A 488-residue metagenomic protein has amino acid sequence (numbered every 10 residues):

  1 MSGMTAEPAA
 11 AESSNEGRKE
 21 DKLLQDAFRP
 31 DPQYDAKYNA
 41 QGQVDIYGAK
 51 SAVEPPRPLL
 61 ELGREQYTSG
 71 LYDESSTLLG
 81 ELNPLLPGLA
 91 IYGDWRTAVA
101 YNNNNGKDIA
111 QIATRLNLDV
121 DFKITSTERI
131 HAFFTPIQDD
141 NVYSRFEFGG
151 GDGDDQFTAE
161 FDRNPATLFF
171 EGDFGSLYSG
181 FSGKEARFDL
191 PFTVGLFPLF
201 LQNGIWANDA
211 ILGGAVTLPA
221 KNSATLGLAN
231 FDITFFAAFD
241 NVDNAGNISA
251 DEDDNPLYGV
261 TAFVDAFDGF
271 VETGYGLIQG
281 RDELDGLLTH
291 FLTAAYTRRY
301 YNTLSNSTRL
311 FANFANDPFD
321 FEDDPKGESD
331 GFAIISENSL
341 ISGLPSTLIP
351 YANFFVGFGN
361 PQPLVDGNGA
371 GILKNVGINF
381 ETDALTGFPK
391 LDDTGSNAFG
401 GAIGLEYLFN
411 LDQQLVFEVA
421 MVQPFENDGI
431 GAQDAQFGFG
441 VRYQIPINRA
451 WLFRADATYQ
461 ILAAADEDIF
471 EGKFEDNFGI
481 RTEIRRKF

Functional and structural regions predicted by a protein language model:
M1-D108, T125: N-terminal periplasmic/intermembrane-space "pro-region" immediately following the signal or transit peptide
Q43-V53, K107-F236, I480: Outer-membrane beta-barrel channel domains
S75-I91, D121-I130, F174-L190, K221-D232 (+5 more regions): Short loop/turn motifs that connect adjacent beta-strands in outer-membrane beta-barrel proteins
G106-I112, F157-D162, G204-N208, S249-D254 (+5 more regions): Replace "Gram-negative outer membrane beta-barrel proteins" with "bacterial and organellar outer membrane beta-barrel
T114-L118, R163-L168, A210-G214, L218 (+6 more regions): Hydrophobic, lipid-facing positions within transmembrane beta-strands of outer-membrane proteins
P191, F197-L373: Signature for the C-terminal beta-barrel architecture of outer-membrane proteins
F263, E272-Y300, L304-D324, Q362-L462: Outer membrane beta-barrel transmembrane domains
F474-F488: Outer-membrane beta-barrel "beta-signal"
